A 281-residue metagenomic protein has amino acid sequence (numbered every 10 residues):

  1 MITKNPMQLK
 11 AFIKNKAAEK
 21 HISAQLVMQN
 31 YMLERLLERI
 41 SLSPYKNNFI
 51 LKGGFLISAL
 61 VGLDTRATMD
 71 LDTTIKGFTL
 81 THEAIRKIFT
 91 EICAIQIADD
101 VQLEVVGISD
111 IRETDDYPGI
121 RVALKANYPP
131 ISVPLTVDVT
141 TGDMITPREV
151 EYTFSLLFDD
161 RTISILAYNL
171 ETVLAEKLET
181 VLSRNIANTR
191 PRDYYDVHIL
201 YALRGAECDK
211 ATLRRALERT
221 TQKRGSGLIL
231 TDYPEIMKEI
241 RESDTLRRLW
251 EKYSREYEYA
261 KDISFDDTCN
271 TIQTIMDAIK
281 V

Functional and structural regions predicted by a protein language model:
M1-F49, A59-A67, L71-V281: Structured mid-to-C-terminal alpha-helical surface segments
L56: Catalytic metal-binding/acid-base residues of hydrolase active sites
